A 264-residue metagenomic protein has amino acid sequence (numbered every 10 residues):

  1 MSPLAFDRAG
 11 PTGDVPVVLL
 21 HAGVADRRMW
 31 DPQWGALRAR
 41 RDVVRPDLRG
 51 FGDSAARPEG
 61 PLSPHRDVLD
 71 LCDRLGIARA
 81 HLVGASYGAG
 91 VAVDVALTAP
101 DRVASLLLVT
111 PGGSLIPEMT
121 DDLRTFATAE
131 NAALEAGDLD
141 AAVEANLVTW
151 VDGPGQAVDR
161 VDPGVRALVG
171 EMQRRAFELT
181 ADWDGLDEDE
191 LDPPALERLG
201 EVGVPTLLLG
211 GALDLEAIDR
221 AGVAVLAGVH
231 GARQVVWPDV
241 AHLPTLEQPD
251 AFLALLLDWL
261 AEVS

Functional and structural regions predicted by a protein language model:
S2-A56: Conserved HGGG/HGGXW glycine-rich cap/lid loop of the alpha/beta-hydrolase fold
D47, H81, A104-L107: Residue in the alpha/beta-hydrolase core beta-strand immediately N-terminal to the catalytic nucleophile
H65-A80: Conserved acidic catalytic loop of the alpha/beta-hydrolase fold
G84, G88, A92: Gly/Ala-rich beta-loop-alpha elbow adjacent to hydrolase catalytic centers
V93, L97-T98, A104-A136: Flexible "cap/lid" loop of the alpha/beta hydrolase fold
A136-P193, R198: Conserved alpha/beta-hydrolase catalytic His-Asp/Glu region
G170-A227, V236: Conserved serine/cysteine hydrolase catalytic core
V229-S264: Catalytic active-site module of serine/aspartate enzymes centered on a nucleophile-bearing elbow/loop
